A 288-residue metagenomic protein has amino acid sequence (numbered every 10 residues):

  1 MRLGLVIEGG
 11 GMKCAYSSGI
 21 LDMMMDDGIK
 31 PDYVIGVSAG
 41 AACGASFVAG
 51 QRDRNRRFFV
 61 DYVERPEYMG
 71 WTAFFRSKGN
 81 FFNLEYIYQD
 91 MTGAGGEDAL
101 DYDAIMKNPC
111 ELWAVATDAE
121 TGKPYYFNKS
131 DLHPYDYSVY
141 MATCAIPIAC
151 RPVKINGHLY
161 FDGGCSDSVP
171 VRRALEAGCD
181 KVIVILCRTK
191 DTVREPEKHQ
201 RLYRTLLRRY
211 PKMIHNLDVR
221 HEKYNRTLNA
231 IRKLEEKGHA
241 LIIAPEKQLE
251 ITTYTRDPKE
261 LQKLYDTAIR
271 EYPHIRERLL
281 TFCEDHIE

Functional and structural regions predicted by a protein language model:
M1-V37, A45-E288: Patatin-like phospholipase
